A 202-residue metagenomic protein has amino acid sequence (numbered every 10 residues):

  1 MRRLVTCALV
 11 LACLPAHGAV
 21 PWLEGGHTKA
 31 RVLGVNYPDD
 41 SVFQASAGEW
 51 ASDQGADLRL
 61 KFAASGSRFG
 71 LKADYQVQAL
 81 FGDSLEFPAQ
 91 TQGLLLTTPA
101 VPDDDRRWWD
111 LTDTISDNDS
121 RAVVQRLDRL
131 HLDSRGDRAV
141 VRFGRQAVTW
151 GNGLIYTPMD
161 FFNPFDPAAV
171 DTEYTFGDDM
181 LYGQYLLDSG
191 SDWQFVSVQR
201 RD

Functional and structural regions predicted by a protein language model:
M1-R2, T28-A30, L58, V141: Short, intrinsically disordered low-complexity segments
R2-V10: Sec-dependent signal peptide recognition, specifically the positively charged N-region followed immediately by
V5-T6, V32-G34, L132: Sequence-pattern detector for short linear motifs and compositional/periodic biases rather than a specific fold
L9-G18: Hydrophobic h-region of N-terminal signal peptides that target proteins for export in Gram-negative bacteria
A19-S46, S52-A56, L71-A73, S191-W193: Transmembrane beta-strand segments of Gram-negative outer membrane beta-barrel proteins
S46-A47, D57-F62, R129: Short secondary-structure capping/turn segments at boundaries of alpha-helices and beta-strands
F62-D192, V198: Outer membrane beta-barrel
R200-D202: Gram-negative and organellar
